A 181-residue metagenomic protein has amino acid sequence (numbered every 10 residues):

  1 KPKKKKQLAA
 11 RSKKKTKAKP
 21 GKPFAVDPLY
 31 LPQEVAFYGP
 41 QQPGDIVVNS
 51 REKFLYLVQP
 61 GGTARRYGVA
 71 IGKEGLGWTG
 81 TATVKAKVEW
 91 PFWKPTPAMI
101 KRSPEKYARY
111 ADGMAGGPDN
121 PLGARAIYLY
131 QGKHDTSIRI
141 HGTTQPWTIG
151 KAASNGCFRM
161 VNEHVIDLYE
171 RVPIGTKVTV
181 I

Functional and structural regions predicted by a protein language model:
K3-R102, G116: Cell wall/extracellular polymer interaction/catalysis modules
Q41, G61, K73-T81, V88-F92 (+1 more regions): Exported/periplasmic cell-wall-interacting domains
